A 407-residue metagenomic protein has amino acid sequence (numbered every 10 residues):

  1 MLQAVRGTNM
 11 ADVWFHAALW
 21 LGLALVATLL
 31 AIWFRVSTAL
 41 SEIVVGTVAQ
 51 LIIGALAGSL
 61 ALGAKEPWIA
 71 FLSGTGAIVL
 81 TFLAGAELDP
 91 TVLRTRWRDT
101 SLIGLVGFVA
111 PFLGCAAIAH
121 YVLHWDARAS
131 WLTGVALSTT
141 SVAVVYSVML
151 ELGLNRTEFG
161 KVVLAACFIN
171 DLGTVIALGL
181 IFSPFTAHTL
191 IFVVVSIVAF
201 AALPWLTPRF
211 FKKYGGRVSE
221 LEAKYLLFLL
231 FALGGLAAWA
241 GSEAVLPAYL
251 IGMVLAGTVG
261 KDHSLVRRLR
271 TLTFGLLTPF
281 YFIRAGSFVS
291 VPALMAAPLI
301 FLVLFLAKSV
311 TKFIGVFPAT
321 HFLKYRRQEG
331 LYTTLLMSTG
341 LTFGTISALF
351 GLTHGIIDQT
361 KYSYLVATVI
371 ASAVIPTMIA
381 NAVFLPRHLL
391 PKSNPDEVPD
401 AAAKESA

Functional and structural regions predicted by a protein language model:
M1-A407: Transmembrane helical cores of multi-pass secondary ion antiporters/exchangers
